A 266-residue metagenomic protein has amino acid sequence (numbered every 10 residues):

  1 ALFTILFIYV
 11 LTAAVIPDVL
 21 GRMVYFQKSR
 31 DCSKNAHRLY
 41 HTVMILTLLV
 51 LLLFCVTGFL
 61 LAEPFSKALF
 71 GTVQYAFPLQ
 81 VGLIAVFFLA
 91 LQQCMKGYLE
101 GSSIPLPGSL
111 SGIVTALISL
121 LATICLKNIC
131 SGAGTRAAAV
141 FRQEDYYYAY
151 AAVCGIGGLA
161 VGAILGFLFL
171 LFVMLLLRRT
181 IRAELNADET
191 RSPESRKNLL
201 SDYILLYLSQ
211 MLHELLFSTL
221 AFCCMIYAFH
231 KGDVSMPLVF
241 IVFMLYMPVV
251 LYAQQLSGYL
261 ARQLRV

Functional and structural regions predicted by a protein language model:
A1-D18, A85-V86, S209-Y227: Signature of the first transmembrane helix
A1-I5, V140-G157, V234-Y246: Membrane-interface segments at the starts/ends of alpha-helical transmembrane spans
A14-S29, A253-V266: Helix-loop junctions and terminal segments of transmembrane helices in multi-pass membrane transport/translocation
D18-V19, M23-P64, F77-P78: Membrane-water interface segments that mark the loop-to-transmembrane alpha-helix transition
L60, G71-M95, I241-L245: Alpha-helical transmembrane segments of multi-pass membrane proteins
L89-G112, L260-R265: Membrane-interface junctions at transmembrane-helix termini in multi-pass inner-membrane proteins
S111-R179: Hydrophobic alpha-helical transmembrane segments
L159-G162, G166, L170-M174, P193-R265: Transmembrane helical elements of multi-pass membrane transporters/channels
